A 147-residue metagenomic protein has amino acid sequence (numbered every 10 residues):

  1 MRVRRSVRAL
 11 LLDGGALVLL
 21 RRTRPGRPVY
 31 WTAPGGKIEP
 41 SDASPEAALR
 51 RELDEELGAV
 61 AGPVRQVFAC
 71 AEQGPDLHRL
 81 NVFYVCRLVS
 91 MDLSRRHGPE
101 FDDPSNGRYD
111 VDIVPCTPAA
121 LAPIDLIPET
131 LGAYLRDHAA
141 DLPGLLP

Functional and structural regions predicted by a protein language model:
M1-V18: Conserved N-terminal beta-strand and adjoining loop/helix that marks the start of the Nudix/MutT-like hydrolase domain
R4, L12, A33, A61 (+2 more regions): Short connector loops at helix/strand junctions that flank enzyme active sites, especially segments positioning acidic
A9, Q66, Y84-C86: A structural signal for short, well-ordered beta-strand segments
A16-E55, A59: Conserved Nudix-box catalytic region and its N-terminal flanking loop in Nudix hydrolases and closely related
A47, V67-E72: Internal catalytic or translocation cores that form aromatic/hydrophobic pockets or channels for amphipathic metabolites
V60-F68: A short coil-to-beta-strand element that immediately follows conserved catalytic motifs
E72-E100, D112-T117, E129-H138: Active-site-adjacent beta-strand/loop module that shapes the phosphate/pyrophosphate-binding cleft
P123-P147: Charged phosphate-binding loop/patch that engages nucleotide di/tri-phosphates or the phosphate backbone of nucleic
